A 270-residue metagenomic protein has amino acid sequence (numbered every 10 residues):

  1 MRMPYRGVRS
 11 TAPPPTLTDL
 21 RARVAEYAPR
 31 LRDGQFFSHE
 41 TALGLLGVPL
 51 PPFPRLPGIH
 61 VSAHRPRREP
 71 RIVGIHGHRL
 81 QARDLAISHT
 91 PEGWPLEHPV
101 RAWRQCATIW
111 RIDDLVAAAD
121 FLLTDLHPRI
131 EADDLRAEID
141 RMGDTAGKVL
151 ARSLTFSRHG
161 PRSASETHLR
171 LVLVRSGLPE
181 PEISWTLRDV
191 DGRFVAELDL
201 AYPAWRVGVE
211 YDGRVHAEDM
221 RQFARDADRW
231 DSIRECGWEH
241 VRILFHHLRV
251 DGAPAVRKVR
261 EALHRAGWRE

Functional and structural regions predicted by a protein language model:
M1-A146, H264, R269-E270: Short gly/ser-rich loop at a beta-strand->alpha-helix junction or flexible surface loop bordering the NTP-binding
L123-E270: Surface segments flanking catalytic/ligand-binding clefts of nucleic-acid enzymes
